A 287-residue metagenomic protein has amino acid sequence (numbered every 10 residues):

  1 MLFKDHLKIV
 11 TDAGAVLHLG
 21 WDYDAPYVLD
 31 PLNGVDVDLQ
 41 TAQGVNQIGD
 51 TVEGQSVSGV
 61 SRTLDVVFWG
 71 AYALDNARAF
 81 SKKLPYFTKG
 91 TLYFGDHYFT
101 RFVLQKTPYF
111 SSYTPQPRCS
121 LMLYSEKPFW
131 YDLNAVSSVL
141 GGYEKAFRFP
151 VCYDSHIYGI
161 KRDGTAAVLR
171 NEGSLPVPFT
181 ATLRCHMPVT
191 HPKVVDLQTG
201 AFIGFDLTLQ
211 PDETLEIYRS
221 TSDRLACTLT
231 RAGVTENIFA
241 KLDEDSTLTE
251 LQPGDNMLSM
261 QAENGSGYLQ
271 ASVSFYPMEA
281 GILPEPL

Functional and structural regions predicted by a protein language model:
M1-G59, F99-Y109: Solvent-exposed edge beta-strands and adjacent loop segments that serve as assembly or binding interfaces
V10, Y124-F129, S137, G142-R148: Mixed-charge, glycine-accented linear interaction segment located at domain edges/termini
D30, T91-A135: Short beta-strand and beta-hairpin "edge-sheet" elements
Q47-A71, P115-F129, N256: Oligomerization/assembly interface segments of phage tail-like spikes and tubes
V67-P108, M257-S259: Short, acidic/charged, Gly/Pro-enriched secondary-structure junctions
N76-A77, D132-A135, H191-V195: Short, hydrophobic/aromatic beta-strand segments
N76-L84, R118-S120, A135-L140: "Short basic amphipathic alpha-helical interaction patches in structured regions
L140-L287: Intrinsically disordered, low-complexity segments enriched in serine, threonine, and glycine
